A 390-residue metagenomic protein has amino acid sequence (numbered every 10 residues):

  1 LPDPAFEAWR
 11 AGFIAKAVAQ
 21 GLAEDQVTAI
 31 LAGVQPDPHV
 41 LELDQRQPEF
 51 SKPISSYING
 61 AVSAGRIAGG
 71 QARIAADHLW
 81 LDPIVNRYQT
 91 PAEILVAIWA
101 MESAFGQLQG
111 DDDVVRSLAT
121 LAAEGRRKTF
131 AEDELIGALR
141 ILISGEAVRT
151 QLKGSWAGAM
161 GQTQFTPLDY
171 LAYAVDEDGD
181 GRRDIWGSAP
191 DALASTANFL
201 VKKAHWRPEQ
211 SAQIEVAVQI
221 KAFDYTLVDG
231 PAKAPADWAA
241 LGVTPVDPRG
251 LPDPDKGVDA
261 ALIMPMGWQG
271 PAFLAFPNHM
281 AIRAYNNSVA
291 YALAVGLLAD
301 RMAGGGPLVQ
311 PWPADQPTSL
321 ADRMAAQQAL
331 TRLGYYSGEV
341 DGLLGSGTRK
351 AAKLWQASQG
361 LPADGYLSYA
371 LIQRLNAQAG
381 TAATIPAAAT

Functional and structural regions predicted by a protein language model:
L1-R87: An acidic, Gly/Ser/Thr/Pro-rich helix-cap/linker signature
L22-L31, P91-A97, R149-G154, D180-D184 (+4 more regions): Surface-exposed patches in mature extracellular/periplasmic domains of secreted proteins
V27-S51, W99-S103, D113-R116, E215-F223 (+2 more regions): Acidic helix-start/capping segments at beta-turn-to-alpha-helix junctions
P36-L43, S103-D113, E124-K128, S144-T150 (+5 more regions): Secretory-pathway/luminal and periplasmic proteins that interact with or process carbohydrate-rich
I54-V201, A212: Acidic/His-rich structured neighborhood in mature extracellular/periplasmic domains
R149, K153-G161, T166-A284, Q310-P311: Flexible, glycine-rich surface segments
F276-V289, L297-G342, T381-T390: Acidic, Ser/Thr/Pro/Gly-enriched interdomain connector segments
T318-R323, T331-L375: Short acidic, glycine/serine/threonine-rich helix-capping segments at coil-helix boundaries
